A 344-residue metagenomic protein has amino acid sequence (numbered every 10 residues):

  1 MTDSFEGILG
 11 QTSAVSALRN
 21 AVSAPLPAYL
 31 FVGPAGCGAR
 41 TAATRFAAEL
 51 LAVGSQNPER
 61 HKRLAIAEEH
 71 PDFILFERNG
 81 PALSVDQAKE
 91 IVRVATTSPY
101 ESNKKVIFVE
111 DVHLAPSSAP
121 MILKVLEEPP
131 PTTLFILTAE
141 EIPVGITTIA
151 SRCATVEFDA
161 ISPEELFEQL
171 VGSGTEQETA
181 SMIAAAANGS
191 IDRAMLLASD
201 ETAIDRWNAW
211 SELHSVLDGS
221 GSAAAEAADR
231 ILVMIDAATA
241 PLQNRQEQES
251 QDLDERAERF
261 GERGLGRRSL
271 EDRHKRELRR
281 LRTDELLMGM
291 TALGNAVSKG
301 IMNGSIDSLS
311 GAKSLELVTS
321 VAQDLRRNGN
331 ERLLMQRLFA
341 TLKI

Functional and structural regions predicted by a protein language model:
M1-E49, V53-I66, T132, E140-L287 (+1 more regions): Charged, glycine-rich active-site and insertion segments that engage polyanionic ligands
S16-A21, V85-V106, V112-H113, P120 (+1 more regions): Conserved alpha-helical scaffold flanking the Walker A/P-loop in AAA+ ATPase domains
E59-S84, G145: AAA+/P-loop NTPase substrate/partner-engagement loops
N79-V85, V112, T155: Flexible beta-alpha connector loops of hexameric P-loop NTPases
Q87, I107, D111, S118-M121 (+3 more regions): Helical "lid/switch" subdomain of P-loop NTPase nucleotide-binding domains
E90, A95-T96, V125-T133, R152-T155: A short alpha->loop->secondary-structure connector
S102-V106, P130-I136: Loop/turn-to-beta-strand initiation segments
M290-G294: Non-catalytic DNA-binding core/recognition domains of DNA-processing enzymes
